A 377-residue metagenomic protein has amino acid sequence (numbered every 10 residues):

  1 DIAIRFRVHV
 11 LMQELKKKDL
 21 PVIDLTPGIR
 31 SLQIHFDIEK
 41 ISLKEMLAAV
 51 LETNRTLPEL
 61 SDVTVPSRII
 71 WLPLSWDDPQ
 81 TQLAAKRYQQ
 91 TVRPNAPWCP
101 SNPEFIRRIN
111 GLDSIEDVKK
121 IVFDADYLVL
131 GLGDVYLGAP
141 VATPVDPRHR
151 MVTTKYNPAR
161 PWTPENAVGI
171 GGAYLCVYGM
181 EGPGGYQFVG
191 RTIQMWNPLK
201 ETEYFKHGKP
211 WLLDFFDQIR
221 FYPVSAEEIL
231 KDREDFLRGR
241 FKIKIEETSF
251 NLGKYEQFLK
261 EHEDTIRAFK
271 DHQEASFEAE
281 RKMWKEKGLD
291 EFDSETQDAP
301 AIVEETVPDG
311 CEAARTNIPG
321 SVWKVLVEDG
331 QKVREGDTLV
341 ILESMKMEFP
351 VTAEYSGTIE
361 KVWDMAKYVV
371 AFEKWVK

Functional and structural regions predicted by a protein language model:
D1-D298: Conserved "landmark" site that anchors the functional core of diverse proteins
G131, G171, Y222, G336 (+4 more regions): Residue-level recognition of conserved beta-strand edge/terminus positions
W162, L213, I219, V327 (+3 more regions): Short, well-ordered loop/turn sites that connect or cap secondary structure elements
A173-V177, E328, M347: Short beta-turn/strand-loop junction motif enriched in small, turn-promoting residues
Q297-V340, P350, S356: Acidic, low-complexity mobile loops and tails
Q331-T352, K367-K377: Short hydrophobic beta/alpha edge segments that flank linear recognition/processing sites
